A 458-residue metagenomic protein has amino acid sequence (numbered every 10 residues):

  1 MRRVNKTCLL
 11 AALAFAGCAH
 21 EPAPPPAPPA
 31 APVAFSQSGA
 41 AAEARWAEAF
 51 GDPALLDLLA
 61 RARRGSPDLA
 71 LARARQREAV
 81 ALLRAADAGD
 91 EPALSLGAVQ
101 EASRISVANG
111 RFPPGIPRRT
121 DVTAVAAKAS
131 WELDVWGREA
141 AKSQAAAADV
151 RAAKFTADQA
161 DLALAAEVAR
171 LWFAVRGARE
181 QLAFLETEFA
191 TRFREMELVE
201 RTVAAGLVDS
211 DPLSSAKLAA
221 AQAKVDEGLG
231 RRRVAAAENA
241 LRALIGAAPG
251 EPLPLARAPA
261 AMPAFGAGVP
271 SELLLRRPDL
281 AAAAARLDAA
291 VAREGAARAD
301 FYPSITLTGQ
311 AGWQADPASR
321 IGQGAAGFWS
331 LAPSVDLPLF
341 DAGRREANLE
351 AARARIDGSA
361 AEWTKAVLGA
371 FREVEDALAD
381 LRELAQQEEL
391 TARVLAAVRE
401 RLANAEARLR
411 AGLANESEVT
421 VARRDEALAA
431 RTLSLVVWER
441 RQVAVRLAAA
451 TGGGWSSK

Functional and structural regions predicted by a protein language model:
R2-R64, T123, A147, R231-L275 (+3 more regions): Terminal intrinsically disordered/low-complexity segments used for targeting and assembly
R45, L58, R73, V80 (+4 more regions): Small/polar-residue-enriched beta-strand and adjacent coil segments characteristic of outer-membrane beta-barrel
L56-L59, R73, L83, W172 (+5 more regions): Extracytoplasmic/secreted envelope proteins and their assembly/folding machinery, especially bacterial periplasmic
R63-A85: Post-signal peptide N-terminal segment of secreted/secretory-pathway proteins
E139, A148, F155-V269, D380 (+6 more regions): Periplasmic alpha-helical coiled-coil/stalk elements that build and connect Gram-negative outer-membrane
V208-P212, L368-A379, A414-S417: Glycine-rich cofactor-pocket loops
L307, V335, A352, S359 (+10 more regions): Hydrophobic, well-ordered secondary-structure elements that form the walls of internal hydrophobic environments
